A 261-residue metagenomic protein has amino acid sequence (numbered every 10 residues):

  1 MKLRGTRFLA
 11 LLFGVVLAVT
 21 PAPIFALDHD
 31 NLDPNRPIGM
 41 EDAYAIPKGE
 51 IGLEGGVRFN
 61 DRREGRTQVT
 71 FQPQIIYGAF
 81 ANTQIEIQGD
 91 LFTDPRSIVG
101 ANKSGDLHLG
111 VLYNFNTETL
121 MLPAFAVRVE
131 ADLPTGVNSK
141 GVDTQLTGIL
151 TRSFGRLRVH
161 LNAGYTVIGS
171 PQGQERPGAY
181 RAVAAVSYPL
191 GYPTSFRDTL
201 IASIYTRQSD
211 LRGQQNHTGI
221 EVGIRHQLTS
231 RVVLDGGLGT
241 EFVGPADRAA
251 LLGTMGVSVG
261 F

Functional and structural regions predicted by a protein language model:
M1-L12: Bacterial N-terminal signal peptides that target proteins for export
A26-F261: Transmembrane beta-barrel domains of Gram-negative outer membranes and organellar outer membranes
